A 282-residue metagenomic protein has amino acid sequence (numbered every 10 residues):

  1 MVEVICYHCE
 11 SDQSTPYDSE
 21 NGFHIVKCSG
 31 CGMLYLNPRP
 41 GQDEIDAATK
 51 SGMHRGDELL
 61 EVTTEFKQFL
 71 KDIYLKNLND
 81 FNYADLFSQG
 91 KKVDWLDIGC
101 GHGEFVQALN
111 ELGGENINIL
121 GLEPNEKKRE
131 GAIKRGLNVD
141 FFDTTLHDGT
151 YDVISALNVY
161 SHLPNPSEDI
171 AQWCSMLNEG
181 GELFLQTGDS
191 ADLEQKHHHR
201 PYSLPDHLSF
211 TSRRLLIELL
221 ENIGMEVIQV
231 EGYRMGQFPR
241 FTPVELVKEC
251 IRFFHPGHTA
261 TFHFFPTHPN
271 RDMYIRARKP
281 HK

Functional and structural regions predicted by a protein language model:
M1-L157, S167-Q172, G232-M235, T267-R276 (+1 more regions): Conserved N-terminal segment of class I S-adenosyl-L-methionine
Y7-S14, R214-E231, I251: A SAM-dependent methyltransferase catalytic signature shared across enzymes that methylate proteins
S19, I228-H255: Conserved catalytic loop of SAM-dependent methyltransferase domains
G52, K196-L204, V244-E249: Short glycine/proline- and charge-enriched loop/turn segments that cap or connect secondary-structure elements
N158-H162: A short His-aromatic
P164-E168, Q195: Short N-terminal helix/helix-N-cap motif within the alpha/beta-hydrolase-1
L177-L183: Short glycine-dipeptide loop
L185-S209, R214-L219, M235: Short, glycine-/aromatic-enriched active-site segment of Class I SAM-dependent methyltransferases
